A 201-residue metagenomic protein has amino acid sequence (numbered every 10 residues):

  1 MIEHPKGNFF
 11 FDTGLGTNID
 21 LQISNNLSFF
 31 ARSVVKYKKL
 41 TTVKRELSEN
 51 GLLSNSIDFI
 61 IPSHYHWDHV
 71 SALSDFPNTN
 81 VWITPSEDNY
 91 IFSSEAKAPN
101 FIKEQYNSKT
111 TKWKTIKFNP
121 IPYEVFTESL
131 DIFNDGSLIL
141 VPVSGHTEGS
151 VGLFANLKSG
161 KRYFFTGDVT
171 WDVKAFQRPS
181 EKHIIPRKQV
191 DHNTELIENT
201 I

Functional and structural regions predicted by a protein language model:
M1-K44, L153-V169: Conserved beta-strand hairpin/beta-sheet module of binuclear metal-dependent hydrolase folds, prominently
F10-G14, F59-H64, I83-T84, P142-G145 (+2 more regions): Active-site neighborhood of phospho(di)ester-bond hydrolases with catalytic His/Asp-centered motifs
L15-T17, Y65-D68, D88-N89: Solvent-exposed loop/turn segments at secondary-structure junctions within structured extracellular/periplasmic domains
L21-Q22, A72-D75, S93-S94, F176: Short, solvent-exposed loop/turn and secondary-structure capping segments
N25-I83: Active-site metal-binding motif and surrounding structural segment of the metallo-beta-lactamase
V35-L52, S56, P85-P142, Q189-I201: Metallo-beta-lactamase
T127-S144, E148-I201: Metallo-beta-lactamase
